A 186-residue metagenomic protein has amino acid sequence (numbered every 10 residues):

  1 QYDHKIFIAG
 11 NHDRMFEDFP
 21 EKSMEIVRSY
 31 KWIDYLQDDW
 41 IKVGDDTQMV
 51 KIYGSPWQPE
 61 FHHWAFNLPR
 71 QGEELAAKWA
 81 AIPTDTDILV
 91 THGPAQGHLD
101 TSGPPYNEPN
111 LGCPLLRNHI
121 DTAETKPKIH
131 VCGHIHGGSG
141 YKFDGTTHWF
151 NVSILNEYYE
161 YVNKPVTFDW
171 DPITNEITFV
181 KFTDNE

Functional and structural regions predicted by a protein language model:
Q1-Y2, Q48, I82-D85, K126 (+1 more regions): Residue-level preference for short coil/turn positions at secondary-structure junctions
D3-F7, M24, Q96-E176: Conserved beta-sheet core of the metallophosphoesterase superfamily
F7-L115, I154: Conserved catalytic scaffold of divalent metal-dependent phosphoesterases
H12, K42, P59, G137 (+3 more regions): Residue-level detector of flexible, active-site-proximal loop/helix-junction positions within diverse enzyme catalytic
W32-I33, W64-R70, Y141, Y158-Y159 (+2 more regions): Generic preference for hydrophobic/aromatic residues in regular secondary structure cores
I52, H148, T174-N185: Short, well-ordered strand-loop elements centered on a beta-strand within folded domains, enriched for acidic residues
A76-W79, I88-H92, P114, N163-W170 (+1 more regions): Active-site regions of metal-assisted phosphoester/phosphodiester hydrolases, unifying DNase/endonuclease modules
